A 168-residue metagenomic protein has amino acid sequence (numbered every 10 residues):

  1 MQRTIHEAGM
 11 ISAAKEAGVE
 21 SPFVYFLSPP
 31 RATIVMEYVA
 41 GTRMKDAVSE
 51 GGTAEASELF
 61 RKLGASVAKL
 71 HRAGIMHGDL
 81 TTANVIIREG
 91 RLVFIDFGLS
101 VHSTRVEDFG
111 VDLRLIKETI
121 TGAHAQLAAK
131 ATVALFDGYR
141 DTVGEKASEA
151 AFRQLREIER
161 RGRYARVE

Functional and structural regions predicted by a protein language model:
M1, V19-F60: Conserved structural core of kinase catalytic domains
M1-A13, A17: The N-lobe alphaC helix and its flanking beta3-alphaC-beta4 segment of protein kinase-like domains, centered on
M1-I5, A54, E58-R61, T104-V111 (+1 more regions): Residues at secondary-structure transition points
A13, A17-V19, K45-A83, R88 (+3 more regions): Conserved kinase catalytic-core helix
F26-L27, T82, T132: Proline- and acidic/polar-enriched loop/turn elements at helix boundaries
P30-R31, T81-R88, F97-L99, T104: Histidine/lysine/aspartate-rich catalytic loop segments that bind and position anionic ligands
V93, F97-E168: C-lobe/activation-segment region of protein kinase-like
